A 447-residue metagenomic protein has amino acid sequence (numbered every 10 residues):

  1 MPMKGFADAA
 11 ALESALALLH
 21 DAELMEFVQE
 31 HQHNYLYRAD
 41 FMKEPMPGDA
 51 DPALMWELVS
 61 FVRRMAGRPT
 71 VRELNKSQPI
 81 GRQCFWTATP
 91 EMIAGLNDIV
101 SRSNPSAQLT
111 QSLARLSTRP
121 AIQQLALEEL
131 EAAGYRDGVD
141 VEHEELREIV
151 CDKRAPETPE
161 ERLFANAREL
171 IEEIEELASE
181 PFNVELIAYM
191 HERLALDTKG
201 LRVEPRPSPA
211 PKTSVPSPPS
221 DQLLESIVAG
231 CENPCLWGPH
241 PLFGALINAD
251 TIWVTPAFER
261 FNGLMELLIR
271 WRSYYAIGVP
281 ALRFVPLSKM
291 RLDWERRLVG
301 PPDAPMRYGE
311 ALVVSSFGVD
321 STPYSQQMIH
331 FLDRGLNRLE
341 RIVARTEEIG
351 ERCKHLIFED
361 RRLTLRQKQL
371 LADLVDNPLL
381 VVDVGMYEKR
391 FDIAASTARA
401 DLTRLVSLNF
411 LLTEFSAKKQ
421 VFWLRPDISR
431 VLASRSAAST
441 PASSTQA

Functional and structural regions predicted by a protein language model:
M1-L196, R435, T445-A447: N-terminal structured helix/loop subdomain that forms the ligand-binding/catalytic interface in diverse enzymes
P2-K76, I80, T213-V343: Phosphate/pyrophosphate-binding active-site loops
I122, A126, L163-N166, L186 (+6 more regions): Residue-level detector of well-ordered alpha-helical segments, enriched for hydrophobic/aromatic packing positions
L130-E131, V150, M190-L194, E204-S208 (+3 more regions): Short alpha-helical scaffolding segments that buttress acidic/His motifs in well-ordered protein cores
E142-R147, F182-Y189, L201-K212, P239-L242 (+4 more regions): Short coil/turn segments at secondary-structure boundaries
H143-K153, F164-I171, R206-P211, L223-L224 (+2 more regions): Short, conserved phosphate-binding/catalytic loop or strand-edge motifs used in phosphoryl-/nucleotidyl-transfer
E148-D152, N166-L177, L223-N233, R307 (+3 more regions): Solvent-exposed, amphipathic alpha-helical segments
A249-A257, G263-T397, D401-A447: C-terminal regulatory or interaction extensions
